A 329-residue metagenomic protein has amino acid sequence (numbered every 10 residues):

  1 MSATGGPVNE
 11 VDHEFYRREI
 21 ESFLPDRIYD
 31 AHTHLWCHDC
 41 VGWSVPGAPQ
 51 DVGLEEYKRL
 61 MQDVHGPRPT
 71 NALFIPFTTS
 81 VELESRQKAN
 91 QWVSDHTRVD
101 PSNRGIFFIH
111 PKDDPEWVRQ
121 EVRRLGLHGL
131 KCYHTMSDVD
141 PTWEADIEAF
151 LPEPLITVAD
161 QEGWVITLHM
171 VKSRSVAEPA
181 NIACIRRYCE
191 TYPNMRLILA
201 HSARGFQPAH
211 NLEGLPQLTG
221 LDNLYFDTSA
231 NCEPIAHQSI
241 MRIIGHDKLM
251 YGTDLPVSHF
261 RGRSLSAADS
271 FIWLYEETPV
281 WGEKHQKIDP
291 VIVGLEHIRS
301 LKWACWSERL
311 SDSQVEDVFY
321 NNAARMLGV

Functional and structural regions predicted by a protein language model:
M1-S85, Q91: An N-terminally biased module of ancient metal coordination in phosphate/nucleic-acid-related enzymes
S2-V11, E84-R174, D222-L224: Active-site gating/metal-coordination segments in enzymes
T4-G6, E10-R17, S202-V329: H/E-rich (His + Asp/Glu) clusters that bind or coordinate divalent metals
Y29-T33, A72-P76, R104-F107, L130-C132 (+4 more regions): Hydrophobic faces of well-ordered beta-strands that scaffold small-molecule active sites in alpha/beta enzyme cores
H34-D39, S80-E82, K112-P115, M136-V139 (+4 more regions): Active-site environment of divalent metal-dependent phosphoester hydrolases
C40-Q50, V81-S85, V139-D146, R174-P179 (+3 more regions): Short, flexible/disordered intra-domain loops and linkers
L54-Q62, N90-S94, V118-V122, P152-I156 (+3 more regions): Generic structural signal for well-ordered alpha-helices, preferentially at hydrophobic/aromatic core positions
E84-Q91, P115-R123, W143-E148, S175-T191 (+2 more regions): Distinct, well-ordered alpha-helical segments
